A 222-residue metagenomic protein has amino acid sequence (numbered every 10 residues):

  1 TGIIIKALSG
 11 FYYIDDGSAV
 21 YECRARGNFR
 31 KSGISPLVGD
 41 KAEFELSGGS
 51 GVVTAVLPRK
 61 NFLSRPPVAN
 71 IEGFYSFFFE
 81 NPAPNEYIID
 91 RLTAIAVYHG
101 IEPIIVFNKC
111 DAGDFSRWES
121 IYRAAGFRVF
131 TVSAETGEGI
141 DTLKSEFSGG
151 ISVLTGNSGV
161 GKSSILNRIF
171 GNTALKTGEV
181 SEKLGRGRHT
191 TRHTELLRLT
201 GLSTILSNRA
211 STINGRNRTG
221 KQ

Functional and structural regions predicted by a protein language model:
T1-L8: Structural detector for short beta-strands of small beta-barrel domains
G10, G27, G33-S50, L57-F74 (+6 more regions): Helix-rich effector regions associated with P-loop NTPase G domains
Y12-D16, C23, F44: SH3/SH3-like beta-barrel fold
A19-F29: Short, structured beta-strand/loop micro-motifs enriched in basic residues and often containing a Trp
F78-N85: Short, glycine-rich nucleotide/cofactor-binding loops
I89-R91: Conserved catalytic-core segment of NTP-binding enzymes
K109-V160: Canonical P-loop GTPase G-domain recognition
S158, S163-S164, R168: Walker A/P-loop
